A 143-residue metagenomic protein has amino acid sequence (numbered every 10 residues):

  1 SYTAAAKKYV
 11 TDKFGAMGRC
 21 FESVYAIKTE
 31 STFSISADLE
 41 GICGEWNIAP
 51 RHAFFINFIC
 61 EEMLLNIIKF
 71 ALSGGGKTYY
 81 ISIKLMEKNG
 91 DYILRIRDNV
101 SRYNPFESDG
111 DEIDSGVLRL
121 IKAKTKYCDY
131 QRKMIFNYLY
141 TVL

Functional and structural regions predicted by a protein language model:
S1-F58: Bergerat-fold GHKL ATPase/HATPase_c domain
R19-F21, G90-L94, N137: Short beta-strand element(s) in the Bergerat
P50-T78: Conserved ATP-binding N-box helix of the HATPase_c
K77-M86: A conserved short beta-strand within the histidine kinase catalytic ATPase domain
M86-K88, K133-I135: Structural motif
G90-L118: Glycine-rich/acidic phosphate-handling loop/turn and adjacent ATP-lid/helix of nucleotide-binding kinase/ATPase domains
R102, M134-Y140: Glycine-rich nucleotide-binding loop
G110-Y127, M134-I135: Glycine-rich phosphate-binding loop
